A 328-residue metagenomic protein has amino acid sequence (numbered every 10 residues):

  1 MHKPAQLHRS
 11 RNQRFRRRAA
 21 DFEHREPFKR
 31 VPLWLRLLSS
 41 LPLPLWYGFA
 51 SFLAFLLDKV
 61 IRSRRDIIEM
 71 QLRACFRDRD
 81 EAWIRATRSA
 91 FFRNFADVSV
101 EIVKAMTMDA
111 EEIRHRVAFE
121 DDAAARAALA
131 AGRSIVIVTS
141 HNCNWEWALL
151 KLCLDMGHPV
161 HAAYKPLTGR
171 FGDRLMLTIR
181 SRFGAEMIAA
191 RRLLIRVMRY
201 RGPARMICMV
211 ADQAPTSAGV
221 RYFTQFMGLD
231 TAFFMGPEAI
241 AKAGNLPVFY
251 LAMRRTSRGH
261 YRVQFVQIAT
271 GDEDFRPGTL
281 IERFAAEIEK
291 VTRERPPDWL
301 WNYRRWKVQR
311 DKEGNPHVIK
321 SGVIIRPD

Functional and structural regions predicted by a protein language model:
H2-L7, R11-R14, R18-F22, R85-S89 (+3 more regions): Non-catalytic C-terminal accessory region of glycerolipid acyltransferases and related lyso-lipid remodeling enzymes
H2-T139, D173-T178, G184, D328: Membrane-anchoring hydrophobic helices of lipid-metabolizing enzymes
L35, E69-M70, L149-L150, L177 (+3 more regions): Short glycine-/small-residue-rich flexible loop motifs, especially phosphate/cofactor-binding loops
D66, A123, E146-W147, D173-R174 (+3 more regions): Residue-level marker for well-ordered alpha-helical positions
D66, P166-R170, D230-F234: Active-site metal-coordination segments of metallo-dependent hydrolases
I84, T168, G172, L280: Hydrophobic (often cysteine-bearing) scaffold residues that line and stabilize catalytic clefts of nucleotide/cofactor
H115-F119, N142, G169, M187-A190 (+2 more regions): A conditional alpha-helix N-cap/helix-loop micro-motif detector
A131-R191, G202, T216-Q225: Catalytic core of membrane glycerolipid acyltransferases/transacylases, capturing the structured, soluble-facing
